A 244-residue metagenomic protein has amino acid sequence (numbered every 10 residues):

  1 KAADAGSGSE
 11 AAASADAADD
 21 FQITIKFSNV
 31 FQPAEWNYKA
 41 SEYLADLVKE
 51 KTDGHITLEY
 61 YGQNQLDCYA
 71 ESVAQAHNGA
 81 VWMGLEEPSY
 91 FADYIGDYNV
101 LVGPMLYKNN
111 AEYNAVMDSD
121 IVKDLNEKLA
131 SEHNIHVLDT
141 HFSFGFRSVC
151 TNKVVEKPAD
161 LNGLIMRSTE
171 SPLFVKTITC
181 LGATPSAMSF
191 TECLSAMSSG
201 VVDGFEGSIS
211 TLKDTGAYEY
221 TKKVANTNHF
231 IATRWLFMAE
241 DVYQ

Functional and structural regions predicted by a protein language model:
K1-S9: Bacterial lipoprotein signal-peptidase II cleavage site
G6, A15-E112, I121, E127-Q244: N-terminal secretory/targeting leader peptides
A11-A13: Intrinsically disordered, low-complexity segments enriched in serine/threonine/proline/glycine and often basic
A115: Short beta-strand-centered segments that line the small-molecule binding cleft or hinge of alpha/beta clamshell
